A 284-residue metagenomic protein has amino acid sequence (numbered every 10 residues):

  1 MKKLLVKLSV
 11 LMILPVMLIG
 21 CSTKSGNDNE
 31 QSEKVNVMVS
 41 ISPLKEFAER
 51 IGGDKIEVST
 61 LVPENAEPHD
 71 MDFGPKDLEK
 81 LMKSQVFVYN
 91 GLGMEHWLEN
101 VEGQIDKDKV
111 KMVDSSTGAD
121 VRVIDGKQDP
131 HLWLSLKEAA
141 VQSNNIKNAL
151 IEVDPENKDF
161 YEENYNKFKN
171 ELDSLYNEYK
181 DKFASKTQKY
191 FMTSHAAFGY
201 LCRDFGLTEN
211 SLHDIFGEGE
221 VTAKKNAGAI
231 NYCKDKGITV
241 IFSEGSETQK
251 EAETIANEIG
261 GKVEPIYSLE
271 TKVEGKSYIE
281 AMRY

Functional and structural regions predicted by a protein language model:
M1-I19: Sec-dependent bacterial lipoprotein signal peptides
K7, G20-Y284: Extracytoplasmic metal-acquisition and chelation regions
